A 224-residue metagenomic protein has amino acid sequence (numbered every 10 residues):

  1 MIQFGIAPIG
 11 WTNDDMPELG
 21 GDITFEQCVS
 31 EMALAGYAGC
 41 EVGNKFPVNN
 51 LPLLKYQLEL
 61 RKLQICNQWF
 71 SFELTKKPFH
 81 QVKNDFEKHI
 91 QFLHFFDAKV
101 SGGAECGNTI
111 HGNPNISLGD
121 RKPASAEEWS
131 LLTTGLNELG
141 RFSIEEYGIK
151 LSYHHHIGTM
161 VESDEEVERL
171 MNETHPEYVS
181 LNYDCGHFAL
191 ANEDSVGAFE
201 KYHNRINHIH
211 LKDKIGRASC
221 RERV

Functional and structural regions predicted by a protein language model:
M1-G36, E59, E87, F92 (+5 more regions): Histidine-acidic metal/acid-base catalytic patches
I2-W11, C40-V42, I65-F70, S101-G103 (+3 more regions): Hydrophobic faces of well-ordered beta-strands that scaffold small-molecule active sites in alpha/beta enzyme cores
I6-G10, E31-A35, N67-F70, S117-D120 (+1 more regions): A short alpha-helix capping/helix-coil boundary motif
G10-T24, G43, S71-K83, R121-S130: Active-site mouth loops of central-metabolism enzymes
G39-L53, F72-N84, I157-S163, C185-E193: Acidic-and-aromatic substrate-binding clefts and catalytic sites of carbohydrate-active enzymes
K45, C106, K214: Flexible loop residues that form catalytic and substrate-binding hotspots at small-molecule/glycan-binding clefts
V48-L63, N67-W69: Aromatic-lined substrate-binding rim segments of carbohydrate-active enzymes
F79-L181, L190: Active-site acidic/histidine proton-transfer and metal-coordination neighborhood in alpha/beta enzyme cores
